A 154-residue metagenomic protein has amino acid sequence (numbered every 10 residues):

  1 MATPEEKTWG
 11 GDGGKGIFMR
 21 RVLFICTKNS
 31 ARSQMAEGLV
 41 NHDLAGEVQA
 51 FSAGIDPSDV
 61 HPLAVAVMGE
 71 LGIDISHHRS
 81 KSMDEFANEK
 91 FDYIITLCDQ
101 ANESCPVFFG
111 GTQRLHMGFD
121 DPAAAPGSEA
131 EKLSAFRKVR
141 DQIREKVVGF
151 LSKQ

Functional and structural regions predicted by a protein language model:
A2-T8: Extreme N-terminal basic, low-complexity initiation segments that serve as generic localization/processing leaders
W9-E85: Conserved active-site segments centered on acidic
N29, M68, I94-I95, I143: Conserved small-residue
S58-V60, A101-S104: Short, charged/polar "capping" segments at the starts of alpha-helices and the immediately preceding loops
N88-K90: Alpha-helix C-terminal capping/helix-to-coil transition sites in glycosyltransferase folds
T96-L97, H116: Redox-cofactor binding/interface segments in oxidoreductases and associated redox assembly factors
N102-Q154: Phosphate-binding/catalytic loops
